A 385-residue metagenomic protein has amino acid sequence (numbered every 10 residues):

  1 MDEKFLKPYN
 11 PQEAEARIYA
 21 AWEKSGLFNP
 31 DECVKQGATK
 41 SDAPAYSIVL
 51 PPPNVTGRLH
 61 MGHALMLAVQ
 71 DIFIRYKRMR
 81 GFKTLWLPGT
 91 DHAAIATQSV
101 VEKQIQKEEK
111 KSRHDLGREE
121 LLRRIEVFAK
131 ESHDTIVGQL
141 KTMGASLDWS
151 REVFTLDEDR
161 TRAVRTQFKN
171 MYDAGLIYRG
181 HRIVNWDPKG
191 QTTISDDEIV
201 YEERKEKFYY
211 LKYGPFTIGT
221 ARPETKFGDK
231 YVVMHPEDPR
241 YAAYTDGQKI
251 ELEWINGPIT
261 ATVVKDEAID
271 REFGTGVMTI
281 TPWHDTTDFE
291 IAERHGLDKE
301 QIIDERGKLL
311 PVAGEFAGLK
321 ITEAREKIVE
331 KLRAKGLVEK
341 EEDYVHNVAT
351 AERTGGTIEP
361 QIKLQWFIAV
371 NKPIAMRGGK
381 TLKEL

Functional and structural regions predicted by a protein language model:
M1-M61, R78, T84, E339 (+1 more regions): Non-catalytic terminal extensions that flank enzyme cores
K4, Y9-P11, R17-A20, T142 (+5 more regions): NTP-handling and nucleic-acid-processing catalytic cores
L6-K7, G62, G89-H92, L121-E126 (+3 more regions): Conserved short loop/turn motifs at secondary-structure junctions
K35, K40-S47, K83-R123, S150-E152 (+2 more regions): NTP-dependent nucleotidyl-transfer catalytic core
A38-S41, H92-A93, V153-D159, I183-T193 (+1 more regions): A glycine-rich phosphate-binding loop feature that marks nucleotide/adenosyl-phosphate handling sites
K40-V101, T155, V164, T220-A221 (+5 more regions): N-terminal catalytic cores of NTP/NDP-binding nucleotidyl/phosphoryl-transfer enzymes
A64, G89, T217-M234, A351-R353 (+1 more regions): Conserved phosphate/anionic-ligand binding catalytic regions in large, soluble enzymes, centered on
E323-V348: Phosphate/diphosphate-binding loops
